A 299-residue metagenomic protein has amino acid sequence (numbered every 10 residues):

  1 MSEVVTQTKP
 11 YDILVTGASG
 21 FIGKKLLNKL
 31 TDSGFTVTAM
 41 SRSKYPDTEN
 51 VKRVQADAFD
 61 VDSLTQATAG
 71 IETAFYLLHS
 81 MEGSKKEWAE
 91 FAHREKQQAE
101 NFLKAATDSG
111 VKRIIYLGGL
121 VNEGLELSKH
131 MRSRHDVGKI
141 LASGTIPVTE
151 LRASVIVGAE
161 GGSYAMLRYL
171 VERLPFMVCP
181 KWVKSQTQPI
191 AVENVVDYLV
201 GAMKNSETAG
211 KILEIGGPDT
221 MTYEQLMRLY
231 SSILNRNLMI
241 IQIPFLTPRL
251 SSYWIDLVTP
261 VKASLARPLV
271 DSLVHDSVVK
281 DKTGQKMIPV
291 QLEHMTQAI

Functional and structural regions predicted by a protein language model:
S2-D12, Y198-L265, D276-I299: Mid/C-terminal beta-alpha module of Rossmann-like enzyme folds, strongest in SDR-family dehydrogenases/epimerases
S2-F35: N-terminal Rossmann NAD(P)H-binding glycine-rich loop of SDR-like oxidoreductase domains
T16, M40, L77, I114-G119 (+1 more regions): SDR active-site strand-loop-helix element
F35-R42: Conserved glycine-rich Rossmann-like NAD(P)H-binding loop of the short-chain dehydrogenase/reductase
Y45-S109, G119-L125: NAD(P)H-binding glycine-rich loop region in Rossmannoid oxidoreductase-like domains and their noncatalytic homologs
A92-K96, E126-G138, A142, I156-V157 (+4 more regions): Short-chain dehydrogenase/reductase
G118, K139-E160, M166-Y169, R173 (+1 more regions): Conserved beta-loop-beta element that borders a ligand/cofactor-binding pocket
S133, G162-S163, W182-K204, K211-E214: Substrate-positioning beta->alpha
